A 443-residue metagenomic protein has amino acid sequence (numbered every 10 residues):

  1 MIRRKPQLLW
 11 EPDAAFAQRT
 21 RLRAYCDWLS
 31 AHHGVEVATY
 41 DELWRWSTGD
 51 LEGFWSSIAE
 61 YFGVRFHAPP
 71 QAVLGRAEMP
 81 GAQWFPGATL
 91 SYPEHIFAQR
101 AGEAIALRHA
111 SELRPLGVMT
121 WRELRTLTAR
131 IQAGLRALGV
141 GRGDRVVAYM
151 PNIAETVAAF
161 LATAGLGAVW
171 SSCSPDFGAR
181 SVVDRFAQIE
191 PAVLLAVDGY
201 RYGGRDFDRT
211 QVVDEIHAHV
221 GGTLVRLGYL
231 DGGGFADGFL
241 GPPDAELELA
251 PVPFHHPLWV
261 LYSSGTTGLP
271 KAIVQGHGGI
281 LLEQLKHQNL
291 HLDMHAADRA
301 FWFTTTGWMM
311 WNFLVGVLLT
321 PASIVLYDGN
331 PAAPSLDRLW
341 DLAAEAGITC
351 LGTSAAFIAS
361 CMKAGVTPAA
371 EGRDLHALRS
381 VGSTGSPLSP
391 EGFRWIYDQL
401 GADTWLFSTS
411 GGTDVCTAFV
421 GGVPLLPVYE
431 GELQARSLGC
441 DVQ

Functional and structural regions predicted by a protein language model:
D27, A31-E36, P93-T120: AMP-dependent adenylate-forming
R114, Y200, G234-H256: Flexible, low-complexity linker/hinge segments
G117-R122, P251, L258-L282: Conserved AMP-binding A3 loop
G134-F177, S181-V182, R299-T305: Conserved AMP-binding/adenylate-forming
P151, V193-V212, G329-A332, I348-W395 (+1 more regions): Adenylate-forming
G165-G238, A346-G347, S354-A355: Structural core segment of the AMP-binding/adenylate-forming
L281-R299, M309-T349, A364-G365: Conserved AMP-binding/adenylation subdomain of ANL enzymes
L290, R379-Q443: Conserved AMP-binding/adenylate-forming
